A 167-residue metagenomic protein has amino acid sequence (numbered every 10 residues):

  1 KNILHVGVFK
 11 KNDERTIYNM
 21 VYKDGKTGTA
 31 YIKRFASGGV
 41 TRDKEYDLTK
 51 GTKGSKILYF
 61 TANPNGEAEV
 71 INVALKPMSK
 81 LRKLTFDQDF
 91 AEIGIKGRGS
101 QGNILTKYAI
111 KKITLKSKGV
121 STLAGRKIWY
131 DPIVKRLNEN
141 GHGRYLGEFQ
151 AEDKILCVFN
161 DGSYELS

Functional and structural regions predicted by a protein language model:
K1-S167: C-terminal interaction appendages of subunits in large macromolecular complexes
